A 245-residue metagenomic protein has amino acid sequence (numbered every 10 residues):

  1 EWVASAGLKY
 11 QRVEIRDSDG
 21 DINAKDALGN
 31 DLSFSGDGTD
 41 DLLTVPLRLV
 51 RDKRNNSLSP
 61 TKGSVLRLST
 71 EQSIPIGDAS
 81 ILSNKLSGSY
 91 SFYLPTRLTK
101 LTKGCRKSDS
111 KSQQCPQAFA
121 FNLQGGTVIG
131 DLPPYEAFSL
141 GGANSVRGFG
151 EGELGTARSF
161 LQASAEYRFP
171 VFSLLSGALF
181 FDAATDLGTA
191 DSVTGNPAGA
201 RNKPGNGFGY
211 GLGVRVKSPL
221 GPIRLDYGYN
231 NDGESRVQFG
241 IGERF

Functional and structural regions predicted by a protein language model:
E1-K9, P46-R48: Extracellular/periplasmic, surface-exposed regions of secreted and cell-surface proteins
A4, Y90, L161, Y210-L212 (+2 more regions): One face of beta-strands
E14-T189, N196: C-terminal outer-membrane beta-barrel translocator/porin domains of Gram-negative envelope proteins and their
I22, L28, S192-L212: A short alpha/beta connector and helix-capping loop motif
P46-L47, V214-S218, I223, E234-F245: Outer-membrane beta-barrel "beta-signal"
G142, G207-G213, G221: Glycine-centered small-residue hotspots that permit tight backbone geometry or close packing
D182-P204, L220, F245: C-terminal beta-signal and adjacent terminal beta-strands/loops of Gram-negative outer-membrane beta-barrel proteins
G228-G233: A short, acidic, flexible beta-alpha connecting loop/helix-capping segment that sits on the rim of active
